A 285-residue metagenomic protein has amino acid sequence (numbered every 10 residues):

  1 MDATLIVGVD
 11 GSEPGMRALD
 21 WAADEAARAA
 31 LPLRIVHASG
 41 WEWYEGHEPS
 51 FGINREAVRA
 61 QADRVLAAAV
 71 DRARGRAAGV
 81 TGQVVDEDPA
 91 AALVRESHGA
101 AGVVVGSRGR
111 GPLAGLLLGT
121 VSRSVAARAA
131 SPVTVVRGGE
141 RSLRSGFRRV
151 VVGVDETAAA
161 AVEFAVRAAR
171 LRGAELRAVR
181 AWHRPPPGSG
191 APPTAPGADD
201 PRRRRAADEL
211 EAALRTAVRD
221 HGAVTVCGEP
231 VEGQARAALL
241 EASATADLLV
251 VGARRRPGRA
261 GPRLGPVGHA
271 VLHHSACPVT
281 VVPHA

Functional and structural regions predicted by a protein language model:
M1, P14, I53, D71-V103 (+4 more regions): Structural beta-alpha unit
M1-G52, R148-P196, V218-R219, T225 (+2 more regions): Small/aliphatic-rich secondary-structure junction motif
R34-V36, T81-V85, T134, R177-V179 (+2 more regions): General small-molecule cofactor/ligand-binding pocket signal
G52-V65, P196-A206: A short acidic, glycine-rich active-site loop that binds or catalyzes chemistry on phosphate/adenosine moieties
R72, A77, V85-G138: Active-site-adjacent scaffolding segments
V105-S124, S145-F147, L248-H274: Glycine-rich, Arg-bearing micro-motifs that act as flexible, cationic patches
A174-G252, P262: Structured core of small recognition/catalytic domains
